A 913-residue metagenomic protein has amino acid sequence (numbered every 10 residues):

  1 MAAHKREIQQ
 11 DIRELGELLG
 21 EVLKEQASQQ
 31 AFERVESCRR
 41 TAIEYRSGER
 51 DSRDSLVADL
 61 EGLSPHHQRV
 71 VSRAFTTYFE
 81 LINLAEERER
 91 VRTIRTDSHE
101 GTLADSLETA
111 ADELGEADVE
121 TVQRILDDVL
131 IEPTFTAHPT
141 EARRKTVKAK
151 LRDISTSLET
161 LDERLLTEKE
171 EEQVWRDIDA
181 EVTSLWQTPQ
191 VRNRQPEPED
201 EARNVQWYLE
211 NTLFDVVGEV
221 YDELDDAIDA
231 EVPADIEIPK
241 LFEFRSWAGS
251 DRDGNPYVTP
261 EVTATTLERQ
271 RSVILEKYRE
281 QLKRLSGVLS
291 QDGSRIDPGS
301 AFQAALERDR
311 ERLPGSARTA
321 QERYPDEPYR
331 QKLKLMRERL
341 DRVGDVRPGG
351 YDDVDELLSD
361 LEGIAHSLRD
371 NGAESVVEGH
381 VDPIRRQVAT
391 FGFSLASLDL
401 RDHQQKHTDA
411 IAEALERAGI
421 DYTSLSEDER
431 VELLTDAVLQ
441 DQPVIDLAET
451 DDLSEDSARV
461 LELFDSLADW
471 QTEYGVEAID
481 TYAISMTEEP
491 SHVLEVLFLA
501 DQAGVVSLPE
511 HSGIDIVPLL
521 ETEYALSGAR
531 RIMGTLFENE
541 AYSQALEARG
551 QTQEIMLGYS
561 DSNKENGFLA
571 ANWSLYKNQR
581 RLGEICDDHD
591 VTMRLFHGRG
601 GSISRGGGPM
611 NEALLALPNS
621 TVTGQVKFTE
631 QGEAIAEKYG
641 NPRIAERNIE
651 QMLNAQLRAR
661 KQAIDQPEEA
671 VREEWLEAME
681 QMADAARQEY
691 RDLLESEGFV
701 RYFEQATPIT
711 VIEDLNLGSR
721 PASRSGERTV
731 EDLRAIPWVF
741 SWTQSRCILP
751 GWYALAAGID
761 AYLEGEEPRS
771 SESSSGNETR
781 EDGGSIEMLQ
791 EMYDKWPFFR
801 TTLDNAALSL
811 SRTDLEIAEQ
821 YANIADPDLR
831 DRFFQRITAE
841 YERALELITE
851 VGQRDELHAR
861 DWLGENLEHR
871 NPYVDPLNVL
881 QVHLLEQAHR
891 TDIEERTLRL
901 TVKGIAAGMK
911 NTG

Functional and structural regions predicted by a protein language model:
M1-E427, D456, D831, Q835 (+2 more regions): Often metal-dependent polyanion-binding catalytic scaffolds in large enzymes
A2-R6, R13, K24, R50-A74 (+22 more regions): Acidic, glycine-enriched catalytic cores built around paired aspartates
L18, V22, C38-T41, A74 (+22 more regions): Generic, well-ordered alpha-helical scaffold segments in large soluble proteins
V119, Q123, V129-I154, V174-Q190 (+9 more regions): Structured alpha-helical segments in the cores of large, soluble enzyme domains
R203-N204, T212-R245, S250-D253, E462-D480 (+1 more regions): Secondary-structure-rich domain cores
P239-L241, R245-W247, N255, R385-R386 (+6 more regions): Beta-sheet entry/capping signal
V258-L289, Q502-Q688, H889: Catalytic or ion-translocation cores adjacent to nucleophile or general acid/base/metal-coordination motifs in diverse
L400-Q404, T481-E489, D515-E523, R599-S602: Conserved short loop/turn motifs at secondary-structure junctions
